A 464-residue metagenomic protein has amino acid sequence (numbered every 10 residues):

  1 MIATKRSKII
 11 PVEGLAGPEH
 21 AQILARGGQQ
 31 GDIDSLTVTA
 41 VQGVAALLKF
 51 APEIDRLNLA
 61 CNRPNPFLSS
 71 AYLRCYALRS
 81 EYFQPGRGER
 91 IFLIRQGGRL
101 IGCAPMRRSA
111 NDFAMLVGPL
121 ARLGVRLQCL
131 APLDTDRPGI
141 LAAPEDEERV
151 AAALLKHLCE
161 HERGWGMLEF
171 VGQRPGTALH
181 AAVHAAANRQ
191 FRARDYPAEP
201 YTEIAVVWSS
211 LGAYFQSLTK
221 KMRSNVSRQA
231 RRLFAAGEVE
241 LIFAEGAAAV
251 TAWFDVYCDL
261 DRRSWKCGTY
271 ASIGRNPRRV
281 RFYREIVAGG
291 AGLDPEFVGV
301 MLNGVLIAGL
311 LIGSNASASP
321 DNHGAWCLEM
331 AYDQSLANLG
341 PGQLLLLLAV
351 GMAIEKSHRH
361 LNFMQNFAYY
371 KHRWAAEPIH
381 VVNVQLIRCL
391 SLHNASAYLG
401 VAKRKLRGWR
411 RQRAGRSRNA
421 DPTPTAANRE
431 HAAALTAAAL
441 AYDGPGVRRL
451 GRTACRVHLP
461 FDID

Functional and structural regions predicted by a protein language model:
I2-A40, T177-A213, S217, A318 (+2 more regions): Active-site/acyl-donor-binding loops of N-acyltransferases
V38-L123, F170-Y201, S209-A337, D462: A conserved beta-strand-loop-helix scaffold within acyl/acetyltransferase catalytic domains
T135-E147, M330-N338: A short, internal acetyl-CoA/4′-phosphopantetheine-binding micro-motif in the GNAT/acyltransferase core
D146-H157, N338-V350: Conserved acetyl-CoA-binding loop-helix of GNAT-fold acetyltransferases
E148, C159-T177: ATP-hydrolysis module of ASCE/P-loop NTPase motor domains, specifically the Walker B Asp-Glu catalytic pair
L158, E162, G290, A353: Hydrophobic pocket-lining residues that define ligand/cofactor binding sites across diverse proteins
G164-G172, A353-M364: Conserved GNAT acetyl-CoA-binding A-motif
G304, G342, L346-A349, A353 (+2 more regions): Hydrophobic, well-ordered secondary-structure elements that form the walls of internal hydrophobic environments
